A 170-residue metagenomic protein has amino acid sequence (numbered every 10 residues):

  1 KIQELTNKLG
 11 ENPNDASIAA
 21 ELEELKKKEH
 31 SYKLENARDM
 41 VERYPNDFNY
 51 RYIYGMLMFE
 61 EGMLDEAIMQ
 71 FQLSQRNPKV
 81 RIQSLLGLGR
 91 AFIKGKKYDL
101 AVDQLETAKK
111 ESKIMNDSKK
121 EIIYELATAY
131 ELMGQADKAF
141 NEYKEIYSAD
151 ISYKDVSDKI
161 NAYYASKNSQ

Functional and structural regions predicted by a protein language model:
K1-G10, L105-K110, Q135-K154, N161-Y164: TPR/TPR-like (Sel1-like) alpha-helical repeat modules
E11, R43, R76-N77, E111 (+2 more regions): Structural marker of alpha-solenoid helical repeat scaffolds
